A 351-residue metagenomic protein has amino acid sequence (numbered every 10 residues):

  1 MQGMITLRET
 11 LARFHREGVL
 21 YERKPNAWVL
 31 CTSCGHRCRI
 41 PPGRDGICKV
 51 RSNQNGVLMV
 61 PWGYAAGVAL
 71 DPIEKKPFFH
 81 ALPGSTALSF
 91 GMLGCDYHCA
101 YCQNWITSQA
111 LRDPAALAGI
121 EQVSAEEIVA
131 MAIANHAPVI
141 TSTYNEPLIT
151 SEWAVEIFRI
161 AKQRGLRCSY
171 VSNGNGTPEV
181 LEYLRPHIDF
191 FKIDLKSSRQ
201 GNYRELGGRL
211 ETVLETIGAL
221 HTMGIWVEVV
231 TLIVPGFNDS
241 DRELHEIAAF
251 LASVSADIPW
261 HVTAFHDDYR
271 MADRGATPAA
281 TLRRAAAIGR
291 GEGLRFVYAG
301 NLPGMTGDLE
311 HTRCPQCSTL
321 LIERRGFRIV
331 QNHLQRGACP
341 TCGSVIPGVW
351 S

Functional and structural regions predicted by a protein language model:
M1-P42, F237, D241-S351: Auxiliary Fe-S-binding modules of radical SAM enzymes
G3-M92, W105-Q109, E310-H311, L320-E323: N-terminal [4Fe-4S]-dependent radical SAM core
V19, G46-C48, G56, V60 (+9 more regions): Flexible, active-site-adjacent loop/turn segments at secondary-structure boundaries
T32, L93, Y97-A100, R159 (+2 more regions): Core alpha-helical elements of the protein kinase catalytic domain, predominantly the helix directly N-terminal
G56-V155: Extended interfacial segments that mediate partner engagement and assembly in macromolecular machines
F79-H80, E182, Q331: Short secondary-structure boundary/capping segments
R112, S142, V171, V229-V230 (+3 more regions): Residue-level detector of family-conserved "landmark" positions at structurally sensitive sites
Q122-A280: Conserved AdoMet/S-adenosylmethionine-binding subsite of the radical SAM
